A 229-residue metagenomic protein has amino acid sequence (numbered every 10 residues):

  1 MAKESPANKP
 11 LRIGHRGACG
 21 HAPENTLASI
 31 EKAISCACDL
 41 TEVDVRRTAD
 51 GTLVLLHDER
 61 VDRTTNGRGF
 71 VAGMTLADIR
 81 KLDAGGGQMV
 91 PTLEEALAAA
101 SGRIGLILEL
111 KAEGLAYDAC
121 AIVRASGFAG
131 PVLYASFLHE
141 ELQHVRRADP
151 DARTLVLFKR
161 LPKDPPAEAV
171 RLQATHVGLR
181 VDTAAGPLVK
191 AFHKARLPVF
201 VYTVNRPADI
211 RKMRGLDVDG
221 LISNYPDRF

Functional and structural regions predicted by a protein language model:
M1-F229: Phosphate-group recognition and catalysis centered on beta-loop-alpha active-site segments
